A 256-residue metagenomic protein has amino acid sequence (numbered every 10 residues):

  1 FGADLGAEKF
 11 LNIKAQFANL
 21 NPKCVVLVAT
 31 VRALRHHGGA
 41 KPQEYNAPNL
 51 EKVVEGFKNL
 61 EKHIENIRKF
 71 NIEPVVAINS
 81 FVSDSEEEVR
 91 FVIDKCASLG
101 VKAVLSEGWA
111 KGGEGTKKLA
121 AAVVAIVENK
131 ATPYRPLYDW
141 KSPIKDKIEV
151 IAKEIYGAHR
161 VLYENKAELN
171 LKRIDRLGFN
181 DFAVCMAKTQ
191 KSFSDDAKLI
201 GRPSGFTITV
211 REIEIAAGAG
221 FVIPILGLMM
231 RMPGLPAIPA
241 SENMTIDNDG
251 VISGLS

Functional and structural regions predicted by a protein language model:
F1-V76, S80-E88, I93-S256: P-loop NTP-binding site
